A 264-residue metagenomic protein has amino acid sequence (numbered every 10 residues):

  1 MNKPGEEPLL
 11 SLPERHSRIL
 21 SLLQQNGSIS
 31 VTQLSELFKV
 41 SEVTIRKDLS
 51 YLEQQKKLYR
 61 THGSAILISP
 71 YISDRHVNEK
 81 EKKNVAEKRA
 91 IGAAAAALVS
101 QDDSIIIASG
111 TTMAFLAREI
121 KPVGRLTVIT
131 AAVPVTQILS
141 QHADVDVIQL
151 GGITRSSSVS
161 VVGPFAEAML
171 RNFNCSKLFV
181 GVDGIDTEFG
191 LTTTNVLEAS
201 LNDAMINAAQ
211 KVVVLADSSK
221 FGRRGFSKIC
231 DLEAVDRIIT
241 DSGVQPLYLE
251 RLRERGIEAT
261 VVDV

Functional and structural regions predicted by a protein language model:
N2-L34, K39, Q54, E87 (+1 more regions): Conserved phosphate- and dinucleotide-binding cores of soluble alpha/beta proteins, encompassing both enzyme active
N2-T111, A117-V123, I129, V133 (+2 more regions): HTH-adjacent hinge/linker in prokaryotic transcriptional regulators
